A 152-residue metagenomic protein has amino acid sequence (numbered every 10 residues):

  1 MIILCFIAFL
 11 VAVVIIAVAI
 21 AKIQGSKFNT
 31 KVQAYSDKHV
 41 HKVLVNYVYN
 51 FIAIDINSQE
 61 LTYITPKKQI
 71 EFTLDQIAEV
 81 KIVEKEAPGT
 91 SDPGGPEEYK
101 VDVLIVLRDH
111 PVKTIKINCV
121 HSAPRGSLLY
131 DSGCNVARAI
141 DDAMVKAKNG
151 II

Functional and structural regions predicted by a protein language model:
I2-E60, P66: Anionic N-terminal interaction surfaces
L4, L10, L44, L61 (+4 more regions): Generic detector of leucine side chains in alpha-helical contexts
K42-V45, I70-F72, K113-C119: Generic detection of short hydrophobic beta-strand segments and adjacent strand-loop junctions
N50-I52, I70, V103: Residue-level detector of beta-strand structural context in well-folded domains
S58-E98: Phosphoinositide-binding peripheral membrane targeting modules
K81-I152: Acidic, Ser/Thr- and proline-rich intrinsically disordered linker/docking segments of eukaryotic scaffolds
